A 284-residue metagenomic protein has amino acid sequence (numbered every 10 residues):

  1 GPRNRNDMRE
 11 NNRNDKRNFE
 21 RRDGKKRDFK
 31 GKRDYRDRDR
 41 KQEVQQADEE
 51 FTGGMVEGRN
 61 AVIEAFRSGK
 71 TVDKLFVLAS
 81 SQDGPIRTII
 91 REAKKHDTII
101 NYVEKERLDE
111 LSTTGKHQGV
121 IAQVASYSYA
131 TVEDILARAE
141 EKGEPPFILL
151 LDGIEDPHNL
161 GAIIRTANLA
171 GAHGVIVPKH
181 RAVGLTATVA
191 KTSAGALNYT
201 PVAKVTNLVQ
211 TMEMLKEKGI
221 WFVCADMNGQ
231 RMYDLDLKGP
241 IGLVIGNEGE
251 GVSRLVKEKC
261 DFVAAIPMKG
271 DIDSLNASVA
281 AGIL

Functional and structural regions predicted by a protein language model:
G1-R138: N-terminal positively charged helical leader segments and presequences
I63, S68, L169, A187-A196 (+1 more regions): Structured adenosyl-cofactor binding patch, chiefly the S-adenosyl-L-methionine
R67-K70, E141-Q230: RNA substrate-binding interface of SAM-dependent RNA methyltransferases
S80-Q82, E106, H180-A182, E248-E250 (+1 more regions): Short, acidic/turn-prone active-site loops that include or flank metal/cofactor- and phosphate-binding residues
I100-Y102, G174-P178, A265: Short hydrophobic alpha-helical runs that function as membrane-insertion/retention elements
L111-S126, A196, P201, K238-G246: Short basic, glycine-rich beta-strand/loop surfaces that mediate nucleic-acid
V223-N276: Active-site/ligand-binding-proximal alpha/beta "capping" segment
